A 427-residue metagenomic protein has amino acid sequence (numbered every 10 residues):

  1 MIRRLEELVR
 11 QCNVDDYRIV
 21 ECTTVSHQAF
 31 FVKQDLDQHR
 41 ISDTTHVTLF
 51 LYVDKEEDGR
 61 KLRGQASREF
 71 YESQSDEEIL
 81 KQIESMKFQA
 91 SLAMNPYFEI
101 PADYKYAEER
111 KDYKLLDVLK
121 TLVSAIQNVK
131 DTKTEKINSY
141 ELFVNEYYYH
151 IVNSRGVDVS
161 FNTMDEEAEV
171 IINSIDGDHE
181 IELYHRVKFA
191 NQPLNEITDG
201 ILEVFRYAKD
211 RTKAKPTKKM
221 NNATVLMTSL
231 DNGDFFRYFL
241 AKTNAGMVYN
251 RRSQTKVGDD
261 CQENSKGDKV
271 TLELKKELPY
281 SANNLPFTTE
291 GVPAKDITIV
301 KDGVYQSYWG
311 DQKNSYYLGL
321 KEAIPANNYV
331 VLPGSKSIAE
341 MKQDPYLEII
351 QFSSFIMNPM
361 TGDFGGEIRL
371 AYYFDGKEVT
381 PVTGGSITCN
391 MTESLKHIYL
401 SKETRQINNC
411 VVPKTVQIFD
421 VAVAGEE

Functional and structural regions predicted by a protein language model:
M1-E277, D302, K414-E427: Active-site bordering "gate/hinge" segments that shape substrate access to catalytic or cofactor-binding pockets
D259-E427: Dual-mode signal for accessory low-complexity, basic/Gly-rich regions
